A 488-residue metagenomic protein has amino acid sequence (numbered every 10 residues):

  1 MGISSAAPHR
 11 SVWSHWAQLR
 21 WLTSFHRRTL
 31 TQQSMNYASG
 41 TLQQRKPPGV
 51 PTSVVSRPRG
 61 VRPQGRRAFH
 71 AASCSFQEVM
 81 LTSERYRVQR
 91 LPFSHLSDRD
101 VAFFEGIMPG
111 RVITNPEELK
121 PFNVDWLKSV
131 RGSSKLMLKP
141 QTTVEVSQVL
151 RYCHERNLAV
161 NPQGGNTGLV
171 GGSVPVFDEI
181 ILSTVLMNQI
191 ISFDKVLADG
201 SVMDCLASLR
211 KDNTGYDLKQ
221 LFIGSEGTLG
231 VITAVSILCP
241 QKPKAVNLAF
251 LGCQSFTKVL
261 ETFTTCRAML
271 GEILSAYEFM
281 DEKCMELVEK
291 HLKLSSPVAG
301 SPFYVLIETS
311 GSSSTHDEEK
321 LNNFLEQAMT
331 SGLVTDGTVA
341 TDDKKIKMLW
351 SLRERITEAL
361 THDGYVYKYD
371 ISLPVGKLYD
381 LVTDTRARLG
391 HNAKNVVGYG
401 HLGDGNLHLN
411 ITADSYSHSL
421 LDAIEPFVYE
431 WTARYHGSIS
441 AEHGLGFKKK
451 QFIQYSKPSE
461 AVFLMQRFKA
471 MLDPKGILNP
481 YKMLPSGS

Functional and structural regions predicted by a protein language model:
G2-S488: Noncatalytic alpha-helical scaffold of FAD-dependent oxidoreductases
